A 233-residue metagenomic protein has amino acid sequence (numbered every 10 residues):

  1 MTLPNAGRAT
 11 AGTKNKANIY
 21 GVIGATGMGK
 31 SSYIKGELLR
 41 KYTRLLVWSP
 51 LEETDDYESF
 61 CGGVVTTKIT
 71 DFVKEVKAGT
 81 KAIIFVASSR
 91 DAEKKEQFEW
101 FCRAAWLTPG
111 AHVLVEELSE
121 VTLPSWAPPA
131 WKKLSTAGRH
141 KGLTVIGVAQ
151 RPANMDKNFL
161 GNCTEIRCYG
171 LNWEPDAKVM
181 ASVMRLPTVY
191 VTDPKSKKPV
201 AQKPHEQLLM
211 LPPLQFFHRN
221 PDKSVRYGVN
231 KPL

Functional and structural regions predicted by a protein language model:
M1-N15: Pre-Walker A adenine-sensing motif
T2-P4, P50, W106, R226-L233: Phosphate-handling catalytic cores of nucleic-acid transaction enzymes
K14-Y20, T43, T80-A82: Pre-Walker A (Motif I) flank of P-loop NTPase domains
Y20-L39, L51, S89-T188: Conserved P-loop NTPase motor cores
M28-T67: Walker A/P-loop NTP-binding active-site region of P-loop NTPases, recognizing the glycine-rich GxxxxGKT/S
T54-C61, E75, D156-L160: Short loop/helix-cap segments at secondary-structure boundaries that form the rim of catalytic
V73-E93: Conserved P-loop NTPase mechanochemical-coupling segment
M180-L233: Phosphate-binding and hydrolysis-coupling loops of NTP-dependent motor/remodeling domains
